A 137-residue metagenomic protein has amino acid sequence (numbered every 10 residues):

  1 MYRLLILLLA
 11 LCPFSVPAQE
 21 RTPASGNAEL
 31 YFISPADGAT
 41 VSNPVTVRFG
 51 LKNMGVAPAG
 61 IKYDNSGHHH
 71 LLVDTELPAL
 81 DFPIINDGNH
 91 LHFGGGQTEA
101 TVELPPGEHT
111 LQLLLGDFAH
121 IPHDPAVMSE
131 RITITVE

Functional and structural regions predicted by a protein language model:
L4-C12: Sec-dependent N-terminal signal peptides
E20-S42: Short, compositionally biased P/S/T/A/G/V-rich stretches that sit at domain boundaries
N43, P105-G107: A glycine-anchored, Pro-Gly-centered beta-turn/N-cap motif
G50-I61: Short amphipathic, basic-aromatic surface patches that mediate peripheral association with negatively charged
I61-H69, M128: Short coil-to-beta strand junction motifs in C2/discoidin
P78-L80, G116-D124: Short acidic/polar inter-strand loop motif in beta-rich domains
P125-E137: Short beta-strand elements
